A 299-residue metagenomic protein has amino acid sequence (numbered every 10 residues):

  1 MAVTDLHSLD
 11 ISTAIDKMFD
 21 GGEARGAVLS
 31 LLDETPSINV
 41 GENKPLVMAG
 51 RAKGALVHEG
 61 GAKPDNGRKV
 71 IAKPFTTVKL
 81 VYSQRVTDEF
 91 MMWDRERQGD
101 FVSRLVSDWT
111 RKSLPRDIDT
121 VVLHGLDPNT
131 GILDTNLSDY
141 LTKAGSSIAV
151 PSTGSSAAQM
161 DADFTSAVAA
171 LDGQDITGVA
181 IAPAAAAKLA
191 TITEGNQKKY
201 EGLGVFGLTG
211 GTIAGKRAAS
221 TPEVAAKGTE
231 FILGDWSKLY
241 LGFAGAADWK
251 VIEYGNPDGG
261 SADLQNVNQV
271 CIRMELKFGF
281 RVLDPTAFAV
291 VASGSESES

Functional and structural regions predicted by a protein language model:
M1-F19, E23-G26, G260-S299: Protruding loop/beta-arch "assembly-hinge" segments enriched in small, turn-prone residues
A2-S83, D108, A287: Assembly/oligomerization interface modules of large self-assembling protein complexes
M48-A49, T87, A182-A184, T221 (+2 more regions): Structured loops at beta-to-helix junctions and adjacent beta-edge loops in soluble globular domains
G54-L56, V86, D94-R95, K188-T191 (+1 more regions): Short helix/loop capping segments that flank catalytic or ligand/cofactor-binding pockets
T87-A170, V290-S299: Alpha-helical scaffold segments that mediate packing/assembly in large oligomeric complexes
F90, R116, A185-A187, V224 (+1 more regions): Short loop/turn segments at secondary-structure transitions that flank enzyme active sites
D127-D139, A184-K188, V224-A226, Q269: Short, catalytically relevant binding-site loops at active-site mouths
S146-G260: Extended oligomerization regions of viral-like shell subunits
